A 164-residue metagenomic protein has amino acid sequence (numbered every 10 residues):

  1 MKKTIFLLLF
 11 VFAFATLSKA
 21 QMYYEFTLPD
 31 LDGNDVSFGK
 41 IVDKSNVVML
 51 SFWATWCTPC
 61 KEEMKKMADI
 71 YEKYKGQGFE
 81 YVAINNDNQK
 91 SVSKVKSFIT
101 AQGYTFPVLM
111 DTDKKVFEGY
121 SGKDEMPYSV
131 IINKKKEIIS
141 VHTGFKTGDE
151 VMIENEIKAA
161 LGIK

Functional and structural regions predicted by a protein language model:
T4-F14: Sec-dependent N-terminal signal peptides
T16-A20: Sec/Tat signal peptide C-region and signal peptidase I cleavage site
E25, F98-K134: Short, internal strand/loop/helix patches that form the active-site neighborhood or redox-interaction surface
T27-V47: A short beta-strand-turn-helix
S45-V48, F52-W56, E125: Short pre-active-site segment immediately N-terminal to redox-active cysteine/selenocysteine motifs in thiol-based
V48-L50, V82-I84, V130: Conserved hydrophobic packing residues within short motifs/helices of P-loop NTPase cores of ABC-family ATPases
K61-Q102, D113-G119: Structural microenvironment flanking redox-active thiols in thiol-disulfide oxidoreductases
Y128-K164: Thiol-/selenol-based redox modules, centered on thioredoxin-like and closely related oxidoreductase domains
